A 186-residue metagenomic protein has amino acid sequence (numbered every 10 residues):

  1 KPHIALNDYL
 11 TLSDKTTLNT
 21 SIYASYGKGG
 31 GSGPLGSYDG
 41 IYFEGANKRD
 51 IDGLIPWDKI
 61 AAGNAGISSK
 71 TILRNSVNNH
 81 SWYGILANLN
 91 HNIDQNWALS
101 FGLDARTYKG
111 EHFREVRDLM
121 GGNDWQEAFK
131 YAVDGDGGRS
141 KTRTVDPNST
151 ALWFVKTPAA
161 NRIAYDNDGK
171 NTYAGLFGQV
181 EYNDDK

Functional and structural regions predicted by a protein language model:
P2-G31, L35-G36, I41-K186: Face-selective signature of the C-terminal outer-membrane beta-barrel domain
